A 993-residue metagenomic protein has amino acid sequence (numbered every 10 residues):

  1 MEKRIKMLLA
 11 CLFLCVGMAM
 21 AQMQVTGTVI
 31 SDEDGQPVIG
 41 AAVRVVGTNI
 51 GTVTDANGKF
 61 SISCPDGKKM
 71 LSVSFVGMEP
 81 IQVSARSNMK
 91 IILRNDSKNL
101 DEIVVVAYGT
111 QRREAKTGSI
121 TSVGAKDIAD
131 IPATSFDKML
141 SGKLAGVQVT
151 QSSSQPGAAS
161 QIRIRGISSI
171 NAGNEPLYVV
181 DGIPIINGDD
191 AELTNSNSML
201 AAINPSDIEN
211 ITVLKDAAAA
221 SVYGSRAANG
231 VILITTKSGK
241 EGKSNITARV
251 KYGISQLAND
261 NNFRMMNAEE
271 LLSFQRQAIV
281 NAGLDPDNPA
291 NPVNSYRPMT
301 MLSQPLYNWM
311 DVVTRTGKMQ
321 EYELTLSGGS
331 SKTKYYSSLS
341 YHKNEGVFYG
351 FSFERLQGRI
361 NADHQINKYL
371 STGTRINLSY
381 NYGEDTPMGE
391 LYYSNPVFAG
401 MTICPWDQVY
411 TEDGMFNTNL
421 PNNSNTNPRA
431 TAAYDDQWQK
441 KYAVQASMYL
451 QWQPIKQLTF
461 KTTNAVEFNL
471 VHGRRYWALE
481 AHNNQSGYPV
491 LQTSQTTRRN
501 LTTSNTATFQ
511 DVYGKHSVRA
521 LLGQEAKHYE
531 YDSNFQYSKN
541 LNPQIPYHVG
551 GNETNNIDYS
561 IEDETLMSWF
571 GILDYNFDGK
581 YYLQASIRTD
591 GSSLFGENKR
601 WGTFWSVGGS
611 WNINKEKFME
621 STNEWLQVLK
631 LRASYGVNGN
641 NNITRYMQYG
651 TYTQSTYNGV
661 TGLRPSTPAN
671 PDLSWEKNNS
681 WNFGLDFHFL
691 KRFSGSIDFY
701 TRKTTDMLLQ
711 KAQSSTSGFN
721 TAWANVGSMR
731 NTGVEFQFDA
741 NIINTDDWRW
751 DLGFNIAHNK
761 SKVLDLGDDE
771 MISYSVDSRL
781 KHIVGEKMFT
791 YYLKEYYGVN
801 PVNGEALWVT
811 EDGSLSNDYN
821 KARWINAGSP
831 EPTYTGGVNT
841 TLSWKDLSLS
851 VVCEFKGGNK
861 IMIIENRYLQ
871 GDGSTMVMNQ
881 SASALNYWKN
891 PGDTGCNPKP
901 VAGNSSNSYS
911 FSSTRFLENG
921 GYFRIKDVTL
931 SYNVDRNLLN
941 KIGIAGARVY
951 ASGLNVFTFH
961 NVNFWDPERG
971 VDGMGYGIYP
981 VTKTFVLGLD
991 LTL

Functional and structural regions predicted by a protein language model:
M1-L12, V16-R359, H364, S371-G373 (+7 more regions): Short, small/polar-rich motifs associated with maturation and membrane association, primarily at protein termini
E114, N174, K240-L306, T316 (+10 more regions): Surface-exposed loop/interface segments of Gram-negative outer-membrane beta-barrel transport/assembly proteins
Q148-S152, S221, N614-T622, L938-N940: Active-site phosphate-binding and catalytic loops of NTP-dependent enzymes
T236, L324-G328, I360-H364, A446-W452 (+12 more regions): Residues on the lipid-exposed face of transmembrane beta-strands in outer-membrane beta-barrel proteins
V250, L339-E345, L583-S592, I742: Transmembrane beta-strand segments that form the barrel wall of outer-membrane beta-barrel proteins
K332-Y335, Y369-T372, Q457-F460, K515-V518 (+6 more regions): Repeated loop/turn-to-beta-strand initiation elements of outer-membrane beta-barrel proteins
F353-Q365, R600-S610, A947-F957: Short secondary-structure subsegments characteristic of cysteine-rich extracellular domains
D751, S829-G857, S910-F959, I978-L993: Conserved C-terminal beta-signal and adjacent last beta-strands/turns of outer-membrane beta-barrel proteins
